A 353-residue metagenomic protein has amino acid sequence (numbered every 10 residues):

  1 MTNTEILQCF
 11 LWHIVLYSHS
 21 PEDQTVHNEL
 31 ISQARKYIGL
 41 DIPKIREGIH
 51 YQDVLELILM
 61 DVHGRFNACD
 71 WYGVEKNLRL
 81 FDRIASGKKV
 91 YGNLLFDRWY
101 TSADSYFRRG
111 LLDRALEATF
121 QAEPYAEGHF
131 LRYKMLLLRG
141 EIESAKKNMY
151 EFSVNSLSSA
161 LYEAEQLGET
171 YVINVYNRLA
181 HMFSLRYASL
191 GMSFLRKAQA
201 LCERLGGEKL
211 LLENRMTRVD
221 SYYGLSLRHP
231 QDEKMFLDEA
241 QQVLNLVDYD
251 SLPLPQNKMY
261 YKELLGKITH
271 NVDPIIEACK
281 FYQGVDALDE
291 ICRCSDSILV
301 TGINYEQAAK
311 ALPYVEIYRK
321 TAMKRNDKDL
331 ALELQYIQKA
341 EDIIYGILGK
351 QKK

Functional and structural regions predicted by a protein language model:
T2-Q8, P43-E56, S86-D97, E127-L138 (+5 more regions): Alpha-solenoid helical repeat architecture
N3, H13, V26, L30 (+14 more regions): Amphipathic coiled-coil alpha-helices
I6, F10-E29, R35, G39 (+3 more regions): N-terminal alpha-helical interaction modules that lie
I6-F10, V15, E277-K280, G284-K353: C-terminal non-catalytic interaction modules
Q8-D23, L55-C69, L94-G110, L131-K147 (+5 more regions): Tandem amphipathic alpha-helical repeat scaffolds
Q24, W71, L112, Y150 (+5 more regions): TPR-repeat structural position
R35-P43, R79-G87, F120-P124, S158-E165 (+4 more regions): Amphipathic alpha-helical segments of tetratricopeptide repeats
